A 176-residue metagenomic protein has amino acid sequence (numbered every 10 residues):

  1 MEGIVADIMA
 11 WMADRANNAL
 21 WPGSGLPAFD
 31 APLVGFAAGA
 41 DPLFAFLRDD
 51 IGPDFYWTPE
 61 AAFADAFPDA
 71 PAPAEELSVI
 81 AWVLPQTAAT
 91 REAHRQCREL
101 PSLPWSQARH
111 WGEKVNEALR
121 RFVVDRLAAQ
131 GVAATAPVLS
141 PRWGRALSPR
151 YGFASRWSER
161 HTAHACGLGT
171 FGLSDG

Functional and structural regions predicted by a protein language model:
M1-G112: Non-catalytic, usually N-terminal nucleic-acid engagement modules in DNA/RNA processing proteins
E99-G176: Catalytic cores of enzyme domains
